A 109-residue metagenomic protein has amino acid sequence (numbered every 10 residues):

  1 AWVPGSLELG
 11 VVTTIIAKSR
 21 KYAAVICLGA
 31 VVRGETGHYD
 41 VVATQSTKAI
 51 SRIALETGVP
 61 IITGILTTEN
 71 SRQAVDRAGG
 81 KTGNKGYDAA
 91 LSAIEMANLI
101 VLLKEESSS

Functional and structural regions predicted by a protein language model:
A1, I26, I62-G64: Hydrophobic/aromatic beta-strand patches that form the interior of the parallel beta-sheet core in alpha/beta enzyme
A1-L7: Short beta->alpha junction loops
V3, V31, T67: Short loop/turn motifs enriched for small/polar and acidic residues
G5, G34, G83-G86: Glycine-centered flexibility motif
L7-E8, E69: Short alpha-helical
E8-I50, A54: Glycine-rich phosphate-binding loop
Y39, T44-S109: C-terminal binding/interaction regions
